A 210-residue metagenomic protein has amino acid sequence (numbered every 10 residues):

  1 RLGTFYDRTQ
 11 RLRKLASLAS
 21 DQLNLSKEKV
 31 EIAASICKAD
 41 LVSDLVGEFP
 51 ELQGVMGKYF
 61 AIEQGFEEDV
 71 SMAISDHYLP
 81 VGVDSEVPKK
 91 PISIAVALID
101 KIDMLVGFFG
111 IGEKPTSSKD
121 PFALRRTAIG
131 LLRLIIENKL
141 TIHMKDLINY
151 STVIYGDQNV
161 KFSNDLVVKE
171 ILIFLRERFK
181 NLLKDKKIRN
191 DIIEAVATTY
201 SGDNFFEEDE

Functional and structural regions predicted by a protein language model:
R1-E210: Amphipathic alpha-helical "coupling" segments that flank catalytic cores
